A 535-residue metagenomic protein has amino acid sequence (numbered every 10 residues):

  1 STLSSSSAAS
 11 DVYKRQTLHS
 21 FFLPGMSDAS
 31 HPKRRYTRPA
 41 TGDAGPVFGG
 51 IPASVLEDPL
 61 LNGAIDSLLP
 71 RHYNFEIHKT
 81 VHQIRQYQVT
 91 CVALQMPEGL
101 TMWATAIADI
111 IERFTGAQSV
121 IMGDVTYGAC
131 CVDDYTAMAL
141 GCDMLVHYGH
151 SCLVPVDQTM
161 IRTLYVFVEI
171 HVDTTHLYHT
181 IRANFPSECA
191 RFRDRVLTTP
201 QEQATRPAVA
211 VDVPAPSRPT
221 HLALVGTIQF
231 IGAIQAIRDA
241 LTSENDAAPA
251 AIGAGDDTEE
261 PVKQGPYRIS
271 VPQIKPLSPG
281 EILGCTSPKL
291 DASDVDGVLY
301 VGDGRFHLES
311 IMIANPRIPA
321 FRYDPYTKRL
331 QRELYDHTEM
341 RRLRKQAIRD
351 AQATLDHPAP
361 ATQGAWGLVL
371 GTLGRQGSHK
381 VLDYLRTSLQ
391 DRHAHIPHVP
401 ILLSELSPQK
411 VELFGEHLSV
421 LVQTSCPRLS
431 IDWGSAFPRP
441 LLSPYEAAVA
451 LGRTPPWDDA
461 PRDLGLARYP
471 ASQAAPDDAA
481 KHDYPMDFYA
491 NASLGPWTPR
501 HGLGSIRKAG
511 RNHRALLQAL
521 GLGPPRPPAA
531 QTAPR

Functional and structural regions predicted by a protein language model:
T2-Y13: Short, small-residue-biased leader/transition segments that mark boundaries at the very start of proteins
S27, Y36-A139, G149: Metallocofactor- and cofactor-centric catalytic cores in central/energy metabolism, strongly enriched
S27-S54, E169-I170, N184, Y326-T338 (+1 more regions): Peripheral docking tails and interdomain loops at the edges of cofactor- or intermediate-handling domains
H31-T37, E98, G123-R218, I228 (+5 more regions): N-terminal glycine-rich phosphate/adenylate-binding segment common to multiple enzyme folds
T90-E98, M122, H147, L164 (+4 more regions): Short glycine-rich or small-residue beta-strand-to-loop segments that form or flank ligand, phosphate, metal/Fe-S
D109-A117, D239-A250, E260-Y267, P316-P319 (+1 more regions): Short helix-loop-beta junction
C142-T159, A292-S310, T354-A361, A365-G371 (+1 more regions): Extended, charge-rich low-complexity interaction segments
I237, H307-H398, E405-E412: Redox- and metal-dependent alpha/beta enzyme cores, enriched for Fe-S-associated oxidoreductases and cofactor-handling
